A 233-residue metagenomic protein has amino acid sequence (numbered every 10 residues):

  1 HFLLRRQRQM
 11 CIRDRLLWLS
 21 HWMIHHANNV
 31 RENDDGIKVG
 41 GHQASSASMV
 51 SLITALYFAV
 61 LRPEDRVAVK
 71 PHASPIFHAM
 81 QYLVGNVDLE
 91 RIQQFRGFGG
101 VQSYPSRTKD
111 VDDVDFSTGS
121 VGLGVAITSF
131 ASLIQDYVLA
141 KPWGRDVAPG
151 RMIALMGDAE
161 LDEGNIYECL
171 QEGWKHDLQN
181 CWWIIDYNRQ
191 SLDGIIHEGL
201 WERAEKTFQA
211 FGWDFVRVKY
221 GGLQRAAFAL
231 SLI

Functional and structural regions predicted by a protein language model:
H1-R8: Single conserved hydrophobic/aromatic residue that forms the stacking wall/gate of nucleotide- or nucleobase-binding
R8, G150, D177-C181, G212: Short glycine-/polar-rich loops that comprise or flank the Walker A/P-loop and associated switch/sensor motifs
Q9, H42, V67, A159-E163 (+2 more regions): Hydrophobic alpha-helical scaffolding
L16, S20, I24-E32, H42-H176: Cofactor-binding active-site loop characterized by glycine-rich and histidine/acidic residues
V67-K70, N180-N188: Short internal beta-strands
Y187-I233: Long, well-ordered, tryptophan-enriched scaffold segments
